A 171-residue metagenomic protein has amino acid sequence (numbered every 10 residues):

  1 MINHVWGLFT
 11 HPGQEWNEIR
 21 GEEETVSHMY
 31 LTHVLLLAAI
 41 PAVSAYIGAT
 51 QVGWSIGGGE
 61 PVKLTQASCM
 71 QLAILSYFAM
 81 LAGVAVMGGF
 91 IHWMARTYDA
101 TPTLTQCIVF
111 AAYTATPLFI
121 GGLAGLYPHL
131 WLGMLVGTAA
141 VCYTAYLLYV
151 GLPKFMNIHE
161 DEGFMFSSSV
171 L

Functional and structural regions predicted by a protein language model:
M1-D99: Selected alpha-helical membrane-embedding segments in polytopic membrane proteins
I91-L171: Hydrophobic alpha-helical transmembrane segments and adjacent short intramembrane/lumenal linkers of inner/organellar
